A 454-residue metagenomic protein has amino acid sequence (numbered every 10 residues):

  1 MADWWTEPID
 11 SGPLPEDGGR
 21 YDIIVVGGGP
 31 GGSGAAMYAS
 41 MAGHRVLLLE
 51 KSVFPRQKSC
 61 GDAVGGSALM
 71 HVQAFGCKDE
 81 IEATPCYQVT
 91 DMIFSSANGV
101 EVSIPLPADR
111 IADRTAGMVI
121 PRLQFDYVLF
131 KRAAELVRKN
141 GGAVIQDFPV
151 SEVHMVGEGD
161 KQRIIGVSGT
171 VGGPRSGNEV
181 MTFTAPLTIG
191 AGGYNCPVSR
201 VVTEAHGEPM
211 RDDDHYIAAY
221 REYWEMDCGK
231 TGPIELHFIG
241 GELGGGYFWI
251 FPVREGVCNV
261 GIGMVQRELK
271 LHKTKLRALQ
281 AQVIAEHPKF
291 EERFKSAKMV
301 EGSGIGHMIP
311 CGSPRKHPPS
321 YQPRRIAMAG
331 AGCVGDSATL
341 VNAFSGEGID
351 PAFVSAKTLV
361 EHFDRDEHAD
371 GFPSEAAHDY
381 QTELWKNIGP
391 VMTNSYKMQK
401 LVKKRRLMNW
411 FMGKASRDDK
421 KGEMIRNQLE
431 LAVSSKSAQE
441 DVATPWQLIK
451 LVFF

Functional and structural regions predicted by a protein language model:
M1-I23, Y38-A42: Extreme N-terminal leader/targeting segments of oxidoreductases
I24, S40-C60: Glycine-rich FAD pyrophosphate-binding loop
G27-P30: Glycine-rich Rossmann-fold phosphate-binding loop(s) that bind the pyrophosphate of adenine dinucleotide cofactors
K58-N98: N-terminal FAD cofactor-binding segment of flavoenzymes
D109-K131, K270-K275: Short beta-strand to alpha-helix junction loop
R132-E292: Predominantly flavin-linked oxidoreductase catalytic cores and closely associated redox partners
E268-H362, E367-H368, F372: FAD/FMN-dependent oxidoreductases across multiple families
E361-F454: C-terminal helical "tail/cap" subdomain of flavin- and related membrane-associated enzymes
